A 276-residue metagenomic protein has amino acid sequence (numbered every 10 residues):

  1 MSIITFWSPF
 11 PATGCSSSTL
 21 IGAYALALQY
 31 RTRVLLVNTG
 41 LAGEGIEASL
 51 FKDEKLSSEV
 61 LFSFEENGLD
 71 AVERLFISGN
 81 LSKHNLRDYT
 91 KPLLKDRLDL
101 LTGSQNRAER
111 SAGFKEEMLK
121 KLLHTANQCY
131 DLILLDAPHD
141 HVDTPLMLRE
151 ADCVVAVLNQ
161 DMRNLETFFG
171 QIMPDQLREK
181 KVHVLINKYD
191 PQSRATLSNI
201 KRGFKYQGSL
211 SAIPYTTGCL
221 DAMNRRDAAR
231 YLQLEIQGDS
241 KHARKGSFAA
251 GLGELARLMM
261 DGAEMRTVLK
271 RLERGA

Functional and structural regions predicted by a protein language model:
S2-S49, L119: Walker A/P-loop phosphate-binding motif and the immediately C-terminal alpha-helix
F6-W7, V37-N38, T102-G103, L134-D136 (+2 more regions): Conserved beta-strand segments of the P-loop GTPase G domain that flank and frequently precede/overlap
L36-H124: P-loop/Walker-type NTP enzyme "switch/lid" segment
D96-D99, N127-L135, C153: Loop/turn-to-beta-strand initiation segments
S111-K120, F169-Q192: P-loop/Walker A phosphate-binding loop and immediately adjacent motor/lid segment at beta-alpha junctions
H141-D161: Inter-motif core of Ras-like GTPase G domains
K188-P191, S198-G238: Beta-strand-loop-alpha "switch" segments that mediate conformational coupling across diverse proteins
A229-A276: NTP-binding/hydrolysis catalytic cores, primarily Walker-type P-loop NTPases
